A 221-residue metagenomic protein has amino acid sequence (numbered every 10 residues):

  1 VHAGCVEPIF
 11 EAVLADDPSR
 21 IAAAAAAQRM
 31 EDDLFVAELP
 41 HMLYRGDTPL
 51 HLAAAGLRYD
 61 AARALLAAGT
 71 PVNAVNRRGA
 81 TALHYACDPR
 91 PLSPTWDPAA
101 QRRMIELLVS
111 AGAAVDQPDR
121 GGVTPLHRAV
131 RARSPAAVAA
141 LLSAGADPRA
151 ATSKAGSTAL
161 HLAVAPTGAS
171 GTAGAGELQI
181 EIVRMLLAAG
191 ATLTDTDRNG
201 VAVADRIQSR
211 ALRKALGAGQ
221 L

Functional and structural regions predicted by a protein language model:
H2-E11, A165, G171-L221: Ankyrin-repeat-protein effector appendages
G4-E11, D33-P49, V75-L92, P118-T124 (+2 more regions): Ankyrin-repeat boundary/"N-cap" motif
E11-D16, L52-R58, Y85-Q101, R128-S134 (+2 more regions): Ankyrin repeat A-helix N-terminal signature
A23-V36, R63-P71, E106-A114, A139-D147 (+2 more regions): Ankyrin repeat domain, specifically the short helix-to-loop turn at the C-terminus of the second helix of each repeat
L39-L50, W96-A111, T158-A159, G174-A188: Glycine-rich, flexible loop segments associated with nucleotide phosphate handling
Q101, D119-A139, S143-T152: Eukaryotic tandem repeat interaction scaffolds
